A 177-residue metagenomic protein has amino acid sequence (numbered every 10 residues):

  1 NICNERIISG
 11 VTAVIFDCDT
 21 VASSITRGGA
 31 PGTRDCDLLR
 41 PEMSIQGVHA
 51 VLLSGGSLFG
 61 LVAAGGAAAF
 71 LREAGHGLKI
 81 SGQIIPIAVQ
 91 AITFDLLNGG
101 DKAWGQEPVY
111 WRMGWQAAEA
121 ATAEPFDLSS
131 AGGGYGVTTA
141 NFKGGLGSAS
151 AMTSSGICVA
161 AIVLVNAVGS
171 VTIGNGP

Functional and structural regions predicted by a protein language model:
N1-P177: Alpha/propeptide regions of enzymes that mature by internal proteolysis
